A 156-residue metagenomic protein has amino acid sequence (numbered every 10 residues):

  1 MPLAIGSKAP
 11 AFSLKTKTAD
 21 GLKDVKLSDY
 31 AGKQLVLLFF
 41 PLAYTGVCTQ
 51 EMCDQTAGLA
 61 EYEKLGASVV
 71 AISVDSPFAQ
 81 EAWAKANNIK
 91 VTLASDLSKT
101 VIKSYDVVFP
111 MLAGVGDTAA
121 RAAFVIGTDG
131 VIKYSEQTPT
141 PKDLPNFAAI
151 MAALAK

Functional and structural regions predicted by a protein language model:
M1-K156: Chalcogenol-based redox active-site neighborhoods
